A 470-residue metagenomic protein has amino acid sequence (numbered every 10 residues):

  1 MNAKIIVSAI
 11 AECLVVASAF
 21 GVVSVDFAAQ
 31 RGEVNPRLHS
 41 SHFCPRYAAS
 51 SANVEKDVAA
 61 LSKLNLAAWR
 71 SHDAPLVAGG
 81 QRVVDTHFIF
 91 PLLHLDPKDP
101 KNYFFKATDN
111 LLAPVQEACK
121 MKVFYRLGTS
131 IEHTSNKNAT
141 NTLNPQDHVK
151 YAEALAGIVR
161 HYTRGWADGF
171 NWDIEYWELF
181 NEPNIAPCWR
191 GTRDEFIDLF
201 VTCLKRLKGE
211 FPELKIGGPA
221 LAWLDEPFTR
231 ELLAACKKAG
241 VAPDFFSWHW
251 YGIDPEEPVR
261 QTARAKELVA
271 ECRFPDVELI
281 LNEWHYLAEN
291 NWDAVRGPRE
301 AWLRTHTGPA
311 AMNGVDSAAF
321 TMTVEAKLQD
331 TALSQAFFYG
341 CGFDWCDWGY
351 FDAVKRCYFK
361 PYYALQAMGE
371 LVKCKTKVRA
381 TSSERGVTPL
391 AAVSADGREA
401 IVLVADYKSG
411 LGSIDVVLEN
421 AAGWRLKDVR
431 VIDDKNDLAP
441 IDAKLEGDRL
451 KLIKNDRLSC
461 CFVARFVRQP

Functional and structural regions predicted by a protein language model:
S8-S18: Bacterial N-terminal signal peptides
A19-N65: Mature N-terminal, pre-catalytic/accessory segment of carbohydrate-active enzymes
V23-A29, A52-D57, K106-L111, H161-G165 (+5 more regions): Alpha-helical scaffolding within the catalytic cores of extracellular/periplasmic polymer-degrading hydrolases
L64-P255: Substrate-binding cleft and catalytic face of glycoside hydrolase catalytic domains, especially the flexible beta-alpha
R193-T321, T331: Noncatalytic carbohydrate-binding groove/subsite architecture in carbohydrate-active enzymes
H285-P389, A395: Aromatic/acidic polysaccharide-binding cleft in carbohydrate-active enzymes
S383-G423, V429-K435, S459-V463, P470: Carbohydrate-binding surface patches
L445-P470: C-terminal beta-strand-rich structural cap/linker in extracellular carbohydrate-active enzymes
